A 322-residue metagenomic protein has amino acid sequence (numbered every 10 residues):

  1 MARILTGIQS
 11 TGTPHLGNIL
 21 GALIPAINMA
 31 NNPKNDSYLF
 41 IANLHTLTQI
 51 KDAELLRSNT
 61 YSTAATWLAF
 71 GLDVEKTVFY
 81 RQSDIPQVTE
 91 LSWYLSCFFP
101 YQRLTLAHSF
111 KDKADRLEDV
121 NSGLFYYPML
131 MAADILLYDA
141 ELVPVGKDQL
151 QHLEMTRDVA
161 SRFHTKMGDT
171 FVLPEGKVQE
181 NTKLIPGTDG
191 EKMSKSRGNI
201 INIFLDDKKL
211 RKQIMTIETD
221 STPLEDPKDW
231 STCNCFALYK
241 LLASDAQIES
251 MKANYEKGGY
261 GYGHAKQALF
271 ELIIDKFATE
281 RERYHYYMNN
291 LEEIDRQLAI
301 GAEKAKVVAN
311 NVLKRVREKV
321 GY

Functional and structural regions predicted by a protein language model:
A2-A133, R281: N-terminal Rossmann-like or analogous alpha/beta NTP/dinucleotide-binding catalytic cores that position adenine
S10-G12, V143-P144, N199: A generic structural motif
L16-N18, Q151, R157-Y322: Conserved nucleotide- and phosphate/pyrophosphate-binding catalytic cores in adenylate/nucleotidyl-handling enzymes
K34, Y101-T105, L137-P144, A243-M251 (+1 more regions): Short helix-capping/linker segments at secondary-structure and domain boundaries
D52-A53, V143-G146, T170, E225: Short, polar/flexible loop-turn hinges at active-site or ligand-entry regions and domain interfaces
A64, G71, F99-Q102, A140 (+2 more regions): A generic secondary-structure signal for well-formed alpha-helical elements
F110-F163, M167: Internal, conserved structured core segments that host functional sites
